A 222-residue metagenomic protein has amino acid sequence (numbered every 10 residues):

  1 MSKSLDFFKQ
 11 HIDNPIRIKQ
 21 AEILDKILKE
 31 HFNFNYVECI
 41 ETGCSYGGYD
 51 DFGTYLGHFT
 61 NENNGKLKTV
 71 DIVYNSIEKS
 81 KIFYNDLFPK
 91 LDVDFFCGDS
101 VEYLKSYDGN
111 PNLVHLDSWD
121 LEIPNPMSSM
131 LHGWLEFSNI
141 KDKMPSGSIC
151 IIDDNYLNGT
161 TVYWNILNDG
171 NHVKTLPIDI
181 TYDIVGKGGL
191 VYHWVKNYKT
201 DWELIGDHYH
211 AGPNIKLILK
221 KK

Functional and structural regions predicted by a protein language model:
M1-K222: A short alpha-helical cap/connector motif
